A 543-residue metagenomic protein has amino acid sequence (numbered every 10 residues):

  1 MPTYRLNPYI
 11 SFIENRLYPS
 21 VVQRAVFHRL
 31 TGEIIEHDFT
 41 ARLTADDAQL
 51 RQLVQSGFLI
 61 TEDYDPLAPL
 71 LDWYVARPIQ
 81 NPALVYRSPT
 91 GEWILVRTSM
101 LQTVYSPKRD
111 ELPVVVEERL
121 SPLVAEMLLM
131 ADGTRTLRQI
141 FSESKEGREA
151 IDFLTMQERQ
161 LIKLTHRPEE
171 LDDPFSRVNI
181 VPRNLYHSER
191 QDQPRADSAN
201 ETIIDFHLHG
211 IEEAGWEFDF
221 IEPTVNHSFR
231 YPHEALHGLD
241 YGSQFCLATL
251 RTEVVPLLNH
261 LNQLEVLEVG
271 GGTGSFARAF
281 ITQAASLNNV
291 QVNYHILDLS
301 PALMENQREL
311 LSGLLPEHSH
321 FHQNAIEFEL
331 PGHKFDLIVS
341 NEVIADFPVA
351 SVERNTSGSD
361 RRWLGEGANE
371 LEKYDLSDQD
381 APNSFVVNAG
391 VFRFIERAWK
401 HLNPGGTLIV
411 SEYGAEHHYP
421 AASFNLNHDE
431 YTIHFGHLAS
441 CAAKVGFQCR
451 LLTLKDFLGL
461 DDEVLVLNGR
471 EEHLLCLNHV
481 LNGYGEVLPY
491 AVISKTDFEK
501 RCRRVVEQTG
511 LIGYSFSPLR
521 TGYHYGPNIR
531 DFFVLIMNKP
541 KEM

Functional and structural regions predicted by a protein language model:
P2-Y9, I13-G91, R97, R109-N226 (+2 more regions): Long, charge-rich, low-complexity alpha-helical segments
F12, D172-E265, S275-N324, F328 (+4 more regions): Rossmann-like AdoMet
Y231-S243, L247, Q379-M543: Long, Lys/Arg- and hydrophobic-enriched amphipathic alpha-helices
E268: Class I SAM-dependent methyltransferase core
G272: Conserved glycine-rich SAM-binding loop
E327, A345-V349, A415: Active-site micro-motifs of SAM-dependent methyltransferase domains
V339-A381: A mobile, often basic/glycine-rich helix-loop segment that functions as the active-site lid/recognition loop
